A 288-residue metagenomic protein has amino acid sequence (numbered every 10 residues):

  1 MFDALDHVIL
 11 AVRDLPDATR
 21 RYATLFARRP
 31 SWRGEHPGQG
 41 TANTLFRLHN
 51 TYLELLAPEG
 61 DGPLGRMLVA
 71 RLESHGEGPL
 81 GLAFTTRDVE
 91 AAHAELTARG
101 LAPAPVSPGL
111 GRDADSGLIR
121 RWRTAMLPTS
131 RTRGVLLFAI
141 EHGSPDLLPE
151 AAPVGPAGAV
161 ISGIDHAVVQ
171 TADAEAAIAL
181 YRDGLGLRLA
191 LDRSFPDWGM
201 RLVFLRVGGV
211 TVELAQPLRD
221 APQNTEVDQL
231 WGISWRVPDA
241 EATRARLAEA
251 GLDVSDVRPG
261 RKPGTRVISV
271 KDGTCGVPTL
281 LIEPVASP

Functional and structural regions predicted by a protein language model:
M1-F2, D14, L45-R47, L72-G76 (+4 more regions): Short, low-complexity cationic-aromatic patches
M1-P16, E77-F84, F138-A176, L230-I233: N-terminal beta-strand motif that seeds the catalytic metal site of vicinal oxygen chelate
L10-E59, A98-G100, A104-R120, S162 (+4 more regions): Core segments of cupin and vicinal oxygen chelate
S31-W32, P63-M67, L147-A151, R219-P222: A short, acidic/glycine-rich surface segment
H49-F84, V89-G111: Active-site-adjacent scaffolding segments
E54, E90-V160, V203-R206, V212-E213 (+2 more regions): Vicinal oxygen chelate
P58, P217, P284: Surface loops and adjacent helix of pleckstrin homology
G143, L180, V203-L205, V210-T225 (+2 more regions): A structural feature that tracks compact, well-ordered secondary-structure segments with a strong bias toward
